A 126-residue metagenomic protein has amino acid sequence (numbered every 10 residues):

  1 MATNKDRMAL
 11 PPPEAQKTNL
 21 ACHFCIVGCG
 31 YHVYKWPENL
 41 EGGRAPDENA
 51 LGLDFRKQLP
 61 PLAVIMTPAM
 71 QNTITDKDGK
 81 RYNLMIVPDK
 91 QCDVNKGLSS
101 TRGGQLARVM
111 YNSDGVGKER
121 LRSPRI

Functional and structural regions predicted by a protein language model:
M1-I126: N-terminal export/assembly segments and adjacent metallocofactor-ligating motifs of anaerobic energy-metabolism
